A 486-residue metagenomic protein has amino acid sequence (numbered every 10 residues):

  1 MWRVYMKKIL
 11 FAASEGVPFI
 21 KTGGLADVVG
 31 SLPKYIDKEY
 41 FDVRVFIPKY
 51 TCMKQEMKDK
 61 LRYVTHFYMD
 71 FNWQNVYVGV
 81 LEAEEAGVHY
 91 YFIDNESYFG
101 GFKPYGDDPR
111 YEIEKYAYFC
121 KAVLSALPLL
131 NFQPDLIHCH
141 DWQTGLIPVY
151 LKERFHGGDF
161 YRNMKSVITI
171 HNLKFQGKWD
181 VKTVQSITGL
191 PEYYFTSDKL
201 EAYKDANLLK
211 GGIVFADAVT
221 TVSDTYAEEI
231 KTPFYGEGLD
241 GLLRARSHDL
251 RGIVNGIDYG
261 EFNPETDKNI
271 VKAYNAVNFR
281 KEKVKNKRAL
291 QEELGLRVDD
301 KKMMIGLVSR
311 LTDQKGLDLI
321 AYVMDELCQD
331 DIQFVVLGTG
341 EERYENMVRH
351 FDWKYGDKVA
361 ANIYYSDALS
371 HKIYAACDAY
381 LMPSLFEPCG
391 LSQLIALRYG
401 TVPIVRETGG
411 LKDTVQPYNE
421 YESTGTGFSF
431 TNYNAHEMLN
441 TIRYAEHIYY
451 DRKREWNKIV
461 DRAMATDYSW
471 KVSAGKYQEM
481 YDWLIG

Functional and structural regions predicted by a protein language model:
W2-G486: Catalytic cores of nucleotide-sugar-dependent glycosyltransferases that transfer UDP/GDP/TDP-activated
